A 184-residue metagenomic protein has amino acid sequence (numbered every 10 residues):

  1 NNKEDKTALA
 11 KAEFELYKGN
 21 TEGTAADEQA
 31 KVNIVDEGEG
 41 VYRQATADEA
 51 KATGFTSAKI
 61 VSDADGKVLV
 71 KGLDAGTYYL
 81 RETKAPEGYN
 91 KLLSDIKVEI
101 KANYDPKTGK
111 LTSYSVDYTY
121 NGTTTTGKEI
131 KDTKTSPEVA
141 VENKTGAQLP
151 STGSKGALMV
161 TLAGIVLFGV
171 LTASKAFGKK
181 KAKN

Functional and structural regions predicted by a protein language model:
N1-N184: Solvent-exposed loop/turn and edge beta-strand elements of beta-rich ligand-binding domains
